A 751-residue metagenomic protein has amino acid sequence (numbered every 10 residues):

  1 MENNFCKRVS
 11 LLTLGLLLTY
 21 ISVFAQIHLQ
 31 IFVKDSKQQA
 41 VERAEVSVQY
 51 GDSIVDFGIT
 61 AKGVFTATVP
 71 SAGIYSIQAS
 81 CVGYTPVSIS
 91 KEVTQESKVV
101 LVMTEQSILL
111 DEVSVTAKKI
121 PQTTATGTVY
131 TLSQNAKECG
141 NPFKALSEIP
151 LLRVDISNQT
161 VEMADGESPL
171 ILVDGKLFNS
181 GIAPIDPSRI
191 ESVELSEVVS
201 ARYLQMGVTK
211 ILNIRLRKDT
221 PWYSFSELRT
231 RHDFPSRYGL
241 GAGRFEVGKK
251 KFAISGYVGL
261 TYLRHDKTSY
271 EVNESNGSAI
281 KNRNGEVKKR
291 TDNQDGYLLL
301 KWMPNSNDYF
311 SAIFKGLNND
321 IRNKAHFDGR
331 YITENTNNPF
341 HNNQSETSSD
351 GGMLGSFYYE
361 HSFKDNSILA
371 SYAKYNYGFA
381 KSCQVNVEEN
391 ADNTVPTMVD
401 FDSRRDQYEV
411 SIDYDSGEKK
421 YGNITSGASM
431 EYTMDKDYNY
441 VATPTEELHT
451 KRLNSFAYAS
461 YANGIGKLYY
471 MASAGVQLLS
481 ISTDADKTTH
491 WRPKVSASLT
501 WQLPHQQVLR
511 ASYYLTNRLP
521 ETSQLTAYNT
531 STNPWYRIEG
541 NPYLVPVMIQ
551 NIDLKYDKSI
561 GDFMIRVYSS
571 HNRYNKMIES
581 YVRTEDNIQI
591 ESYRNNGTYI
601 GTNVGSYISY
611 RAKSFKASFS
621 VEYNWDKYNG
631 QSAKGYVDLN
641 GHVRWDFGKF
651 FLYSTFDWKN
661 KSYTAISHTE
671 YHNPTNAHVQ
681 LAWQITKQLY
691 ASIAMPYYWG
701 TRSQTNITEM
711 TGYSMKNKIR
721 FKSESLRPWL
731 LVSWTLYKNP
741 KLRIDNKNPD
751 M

Functional and structural regions predicted by a protein language model:
S47, S80-Y84, K98-N135, E197: Short, acidic, small-residue-rich periplasmic hinge/interaction motif at the N-terminus of Gram-negative outer-membrane
G51, A61-K62, S114-K137, T160-I171: N-terminal periplasmic "start-of-domain" segments of outer-membrane beta-barrel proteins
K98-V102, E112, T116, P142-A145 (+4 more regions): N-terminal periplasmic accessory domains that precede and gate Gram-negative outer-membrane beta-barrel machines
F143-L177: Extracytoplasmic beta-strand/coil segments of soluble accessory domains associated with Gram-negative outer-membrane
E148, K176-R202, G243-F245: Short acidic/polar hinge/loop motifs at secondary-structure boundaries that mediate gating or recognition
S236-R264, A279-K324, G351-K364, G641: Transmembrane beta-barrel wall of Gram-negative outer-membrane proteins
N293-D320, Q344-D486, H490-S496, Q502 (+2 more regions): Face-selective signature of the C-terminal outer-membrane beta-barrel domain
Q507, N517-R566, R573, E591-T602 (+1 more regions): Outer-membrane beta-barrel signature, preferentially recognizing the C-terminal barrel domain of Gram-negative
